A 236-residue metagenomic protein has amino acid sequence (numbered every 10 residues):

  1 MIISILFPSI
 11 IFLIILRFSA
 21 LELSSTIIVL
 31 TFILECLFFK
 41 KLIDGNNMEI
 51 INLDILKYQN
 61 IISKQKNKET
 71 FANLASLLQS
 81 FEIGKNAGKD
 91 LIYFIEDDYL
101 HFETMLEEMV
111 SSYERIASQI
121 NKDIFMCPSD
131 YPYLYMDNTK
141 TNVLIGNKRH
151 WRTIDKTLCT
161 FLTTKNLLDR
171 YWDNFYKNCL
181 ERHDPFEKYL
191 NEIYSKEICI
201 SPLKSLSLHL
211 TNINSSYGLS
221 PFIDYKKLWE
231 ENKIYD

Functional and structural regions predicted by a protein language model:
I2-I10, I43, M48: Intrinsically disordered, low-complexity segments enriched in serine/proline and basic residues
S4, S9-S19, L23-T26, L30-F32 (+1 more regions): Low-acidity, Ser/Thr- and Arg-rich intrinsically disordered low-complexity segments
F39-K89: Active-site-proximal specificity loops/subdomain of glycosyltransferases
K68-L77, H101-M105, C179-R182: Phosphate/oxyanion-binding active-site loops and adjacent basic polyanion-contact surfaces
K89, N121-D123, K196-E197: Short, high-confidence coil segments that cap the C-terminus of an alpha-helix and link into the following beta-strand
K89-L100: Short beta-strand-to-loop acidic/aromatic patch adjacent to the donor-nucleotide binding site
F102-D173: Conserved catalytic core of nucleotide-sugar-dependent glycosyltransferases
R170-D236: C-terminal catalytic/acceptor-binding lobe
